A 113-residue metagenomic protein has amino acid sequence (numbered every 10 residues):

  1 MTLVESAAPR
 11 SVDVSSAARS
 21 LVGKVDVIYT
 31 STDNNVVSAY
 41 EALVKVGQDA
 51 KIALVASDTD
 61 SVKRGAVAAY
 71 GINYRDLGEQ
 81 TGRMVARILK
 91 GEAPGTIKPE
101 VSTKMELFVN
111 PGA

Functional and structural regions predicted by a protein language model:
M1-L3: Ligand-binding cleft/hinge of the Venus flytrap
A7, Y70-Y74, K98, S102: Alpha-helix initiation/capping motif
A8-A66: Hydrophobic alpha-helical
A39, T81-M84, V109: Hydrophobic alpha-helical segments typical of transmembrane helices and their membrane-interface/capping positions
S61-G71, S102-E106: Surface-exposed aromatic
I72-E92: Hydrophobic alpha-helical segments within soluble ligand-binding/sensing domains
A86-A113: Hinge/cleft segment of the Venus flytrap/periplasmic-binding protein
